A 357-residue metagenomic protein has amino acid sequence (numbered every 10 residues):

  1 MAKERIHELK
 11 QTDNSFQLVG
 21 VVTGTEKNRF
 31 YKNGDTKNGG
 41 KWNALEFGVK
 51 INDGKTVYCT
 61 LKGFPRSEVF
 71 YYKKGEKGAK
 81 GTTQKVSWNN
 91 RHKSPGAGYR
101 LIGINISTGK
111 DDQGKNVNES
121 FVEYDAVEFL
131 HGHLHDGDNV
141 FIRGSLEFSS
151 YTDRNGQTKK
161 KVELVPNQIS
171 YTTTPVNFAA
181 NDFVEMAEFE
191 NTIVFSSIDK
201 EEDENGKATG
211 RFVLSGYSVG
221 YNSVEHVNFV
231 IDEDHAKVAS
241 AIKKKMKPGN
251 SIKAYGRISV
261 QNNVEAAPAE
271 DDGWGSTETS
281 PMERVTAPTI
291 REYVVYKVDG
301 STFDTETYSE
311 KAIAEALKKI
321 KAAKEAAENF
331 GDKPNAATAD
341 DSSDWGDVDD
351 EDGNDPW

Functional and structural regions predicted by a protein language model:
M1-W357: OB-fold and OB-like single-stranded nucleic-acid-recognition modules and their adjacent interaction interfaces
